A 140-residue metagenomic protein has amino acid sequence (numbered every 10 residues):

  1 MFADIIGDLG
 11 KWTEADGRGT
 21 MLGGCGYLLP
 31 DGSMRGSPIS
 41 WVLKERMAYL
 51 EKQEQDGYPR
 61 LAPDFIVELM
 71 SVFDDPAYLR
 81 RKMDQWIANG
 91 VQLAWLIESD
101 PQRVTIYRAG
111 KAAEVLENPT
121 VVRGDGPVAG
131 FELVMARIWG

Functional and structural regions predicted by a protein language model:
M1-G140: Gly/Pro/Ser/Thr-rich low-complexity, intrinsically disordered segments predominantly at protein N-termini
